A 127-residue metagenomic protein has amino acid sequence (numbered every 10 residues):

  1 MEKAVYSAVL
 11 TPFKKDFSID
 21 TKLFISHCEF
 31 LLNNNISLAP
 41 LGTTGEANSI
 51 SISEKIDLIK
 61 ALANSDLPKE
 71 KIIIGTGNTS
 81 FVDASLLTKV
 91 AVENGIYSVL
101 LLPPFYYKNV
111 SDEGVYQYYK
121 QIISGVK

Functional and structural regions predicted by a protein language model:
M1-K127: Active-site beta->alpha loop and helix N-cap motifs at the rims of alpha/beta catalytic domains
